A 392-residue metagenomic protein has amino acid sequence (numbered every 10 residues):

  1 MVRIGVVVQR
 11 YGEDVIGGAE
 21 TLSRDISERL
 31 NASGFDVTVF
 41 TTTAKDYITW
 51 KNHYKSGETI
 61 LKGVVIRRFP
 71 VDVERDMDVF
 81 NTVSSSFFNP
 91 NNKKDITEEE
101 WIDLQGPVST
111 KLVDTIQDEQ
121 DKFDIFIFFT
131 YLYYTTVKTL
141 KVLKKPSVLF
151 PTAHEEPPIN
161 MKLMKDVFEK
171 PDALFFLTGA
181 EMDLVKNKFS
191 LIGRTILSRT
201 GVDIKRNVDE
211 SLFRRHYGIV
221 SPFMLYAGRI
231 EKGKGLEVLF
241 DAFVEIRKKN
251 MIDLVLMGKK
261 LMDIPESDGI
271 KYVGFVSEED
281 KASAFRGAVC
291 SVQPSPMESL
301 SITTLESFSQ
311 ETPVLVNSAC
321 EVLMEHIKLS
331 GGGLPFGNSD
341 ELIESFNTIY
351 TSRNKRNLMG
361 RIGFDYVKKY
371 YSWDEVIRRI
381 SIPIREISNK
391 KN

Functional and structural regions predicted by a protein language model:
P146-P157, M164-D209, I219, Y226: Donor nucleotide-sugar binding/catalytic pocket of nucleotide-sugar-dependent glycosyltransferases
H216-K234, F240-V244: Conserved donor-binding/catalytic core segment of Leloir-type glycosyltransferases
G258-S283, G287-C290: Nucleotide-activated donor-binding/catalytic signature segment of Leloir-type glycosyltransferases, i.e., the conserved
P265, A319-S330, P335: Short acidic/histidine- and often glycine-rich active-site loop of Leloir-type glycosyltransferases that engages
P296: Aromatic "clamp/platform" in nucleotide-sugar-dependent glycosyltransferases that forms part of the donor/acceptor
P313-N317: Short hydrophobic beta-strand element within catalytic cores of glycosyltransferases and related nucleotide-activated
H326, T348, K355-K369, V376-I382: A short, well-ordered alpha-helix in the C-terminal region of glycosyltransferases
L329-D340, T348-R353: Conserved acidic donor-binding segment of nucleotide-sugar-dependent glycosyltransferases
